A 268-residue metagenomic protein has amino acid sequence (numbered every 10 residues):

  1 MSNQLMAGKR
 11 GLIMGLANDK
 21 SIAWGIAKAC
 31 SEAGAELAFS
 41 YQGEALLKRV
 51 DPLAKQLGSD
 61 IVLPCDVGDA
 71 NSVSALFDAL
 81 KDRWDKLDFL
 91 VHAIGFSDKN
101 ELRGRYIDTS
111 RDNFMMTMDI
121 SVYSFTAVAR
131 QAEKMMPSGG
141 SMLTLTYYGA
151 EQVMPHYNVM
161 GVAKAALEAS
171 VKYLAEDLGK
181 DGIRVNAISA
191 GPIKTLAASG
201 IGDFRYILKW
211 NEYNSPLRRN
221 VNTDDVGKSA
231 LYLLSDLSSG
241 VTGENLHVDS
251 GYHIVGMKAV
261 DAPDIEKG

Functional and structural regions predicted by a protein language model:
N3-F39: Canonical Rossmann dinucleotide-binding motif of NAD(H)/NADP(H)-dependent dehydrogenases/reductases, specifically
G15-W24, G95-R130, K134, S138-K180 (+3 more regions): Catalytic loop of short-chain dehydrogenase/reductase
S31, D85, M136-P137, E176-D181 (+3 more regions): A short hydrophobic alpha-helix cap/turn motif
A54, C65-S74, D78-R83, H92-M115 (+4 more regions): Conserved mid-core segment of classical short-chain dehydrogenase/reductases
G179, R184, V241-G243: Short, small/polar-rich loop/turn modules that mediate ligand/substrate recognition or access, typified
V185, S189-G200, V248, I254: Short, flexible catalytic-loop segment of classical short-chain dehydrogenase/reductase
S215-V226, L237: A conserved structural motif in NAD(P)-dependent oxidoreductases
L231, T242-G268: Short C-terminal tail/terminal secondary-structure segment of NAD(P)H-dependent dehydrogenase/reductase domains
